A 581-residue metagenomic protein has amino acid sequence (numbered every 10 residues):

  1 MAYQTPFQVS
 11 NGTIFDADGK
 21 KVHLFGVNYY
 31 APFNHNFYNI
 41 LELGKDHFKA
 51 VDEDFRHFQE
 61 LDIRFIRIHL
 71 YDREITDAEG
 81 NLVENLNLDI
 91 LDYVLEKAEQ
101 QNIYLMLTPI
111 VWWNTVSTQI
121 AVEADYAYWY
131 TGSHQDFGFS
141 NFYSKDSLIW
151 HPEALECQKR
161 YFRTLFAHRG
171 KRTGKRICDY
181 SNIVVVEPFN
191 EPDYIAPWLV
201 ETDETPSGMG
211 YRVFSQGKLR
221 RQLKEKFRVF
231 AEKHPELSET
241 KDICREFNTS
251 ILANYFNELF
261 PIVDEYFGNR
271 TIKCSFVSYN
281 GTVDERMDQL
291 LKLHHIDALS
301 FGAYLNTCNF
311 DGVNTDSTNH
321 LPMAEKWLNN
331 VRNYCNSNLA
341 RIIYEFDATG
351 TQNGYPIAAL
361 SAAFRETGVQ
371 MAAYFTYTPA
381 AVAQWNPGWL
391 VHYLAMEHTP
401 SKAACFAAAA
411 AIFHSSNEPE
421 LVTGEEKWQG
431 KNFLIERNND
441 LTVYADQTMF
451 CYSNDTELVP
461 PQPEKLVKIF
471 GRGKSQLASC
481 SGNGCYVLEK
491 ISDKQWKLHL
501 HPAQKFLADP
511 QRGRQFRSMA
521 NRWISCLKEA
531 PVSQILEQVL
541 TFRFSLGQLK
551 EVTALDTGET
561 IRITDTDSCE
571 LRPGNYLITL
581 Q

Functional and structural regions predicted by a protein language model:
A2-V9, L540-F544: Short linear motifs in intrinsically disordered
Q4-S10, F15-D16, K21-D288, K292-L293: Active-site mouth of glycoside hydrolases
I75-E79, V116-S117, D284, N309-F310 (+2 more regions): Extracytoplasmic/secreted cell-surface and envelope-processing proteins
N190, V277, R286-N319: Aromatic- and acid-rich polysaccharide-binding/catalytic face of secreted or lumenal carbohydrate-active enzymes
L259-R270, A298, T315-W389, Y393-A410: Catalytic-core region of carbohydrate-active enzymes that cleave or remodel glycosidic bonds
T378-Q515, W523-S525, S533: Aromatic- and carboxylate-lined catalytic core of secreted/periplasmic carbohydrate-active enzymes
E489, K505-A508, F516-R522, C526 (+1 more regions): Ser/Thr/Asn(+Pro)-rich, low-complexity disordered segments
V532-E551, T557-Q581: C-terminal beta-strand-rich structural cap/linker in extracellular carbohydrate-active enzymes
